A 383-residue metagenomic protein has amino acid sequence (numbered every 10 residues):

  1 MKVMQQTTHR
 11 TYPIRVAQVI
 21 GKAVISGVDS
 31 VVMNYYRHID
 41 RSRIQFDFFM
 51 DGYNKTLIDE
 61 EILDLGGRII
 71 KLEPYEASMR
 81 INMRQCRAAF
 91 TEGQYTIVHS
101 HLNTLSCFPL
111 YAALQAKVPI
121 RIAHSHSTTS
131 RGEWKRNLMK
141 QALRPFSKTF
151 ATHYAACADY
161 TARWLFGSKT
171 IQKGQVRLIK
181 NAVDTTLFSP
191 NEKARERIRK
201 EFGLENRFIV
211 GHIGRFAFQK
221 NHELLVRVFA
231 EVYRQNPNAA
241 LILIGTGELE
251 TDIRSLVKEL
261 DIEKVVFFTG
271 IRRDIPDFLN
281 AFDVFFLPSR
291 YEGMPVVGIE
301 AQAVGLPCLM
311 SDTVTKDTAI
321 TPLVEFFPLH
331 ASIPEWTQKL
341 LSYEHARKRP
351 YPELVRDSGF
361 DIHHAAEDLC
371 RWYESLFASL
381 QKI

Functional and structural regions predicted by a protein language model:
K2-I14, Q18-N82, Q175, E248-E250 (+3 more regions): N-terminal strand-loop element at the rim of the active site of nucleotide-sugar-dependent glycosyltransferases
D29-N34, F208, H212-E231, E248-R254: A conserved mid-protein helix/loop that constitutes part of the nucleotide-sugar donor-binding site
F49-M50, P307-S311, K316: Short hydrophobic beta-strand element within catalytic cores of glycosyltransferases and related nucleotide-activated
S100-S106, S125: Short His-centered aromatic/hydrophobic patch
F150-S189: A short, active-site helix/loop in glycosyltransferases that binds the activated sugar's phosphate group
R254-G270: Nucleotide-activated donor-binding/catalytic signature segment of Leloir-type glycosyltransferases, i.e., the conserved
I271, R290: Aromatic "clamp/platform" in nucleotide-sugar-dependent glycosyltransferases that forms part of the donor/acceptor
D317-H345, H363: Change "using UDP/GDP/dTDP sugars" to "using nucleotide sugars
